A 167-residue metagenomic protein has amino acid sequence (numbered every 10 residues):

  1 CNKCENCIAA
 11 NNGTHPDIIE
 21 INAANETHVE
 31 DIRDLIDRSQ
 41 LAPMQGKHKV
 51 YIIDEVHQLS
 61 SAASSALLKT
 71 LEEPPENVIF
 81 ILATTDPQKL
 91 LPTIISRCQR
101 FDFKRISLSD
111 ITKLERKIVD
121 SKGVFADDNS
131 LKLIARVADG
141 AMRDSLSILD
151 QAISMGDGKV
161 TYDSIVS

Functional and structural regions predicted by a protein language model:
C1-R100: P-loop/Walker A NTP-binding region and its immediately flanking N-terminal helices in P-loop NTPase folds
E5, N12-T14, K47, Q99-S167: Extended, largely alpha-helical regulatory/partner-binding modules appended to the mid-to-C-terminal parts
